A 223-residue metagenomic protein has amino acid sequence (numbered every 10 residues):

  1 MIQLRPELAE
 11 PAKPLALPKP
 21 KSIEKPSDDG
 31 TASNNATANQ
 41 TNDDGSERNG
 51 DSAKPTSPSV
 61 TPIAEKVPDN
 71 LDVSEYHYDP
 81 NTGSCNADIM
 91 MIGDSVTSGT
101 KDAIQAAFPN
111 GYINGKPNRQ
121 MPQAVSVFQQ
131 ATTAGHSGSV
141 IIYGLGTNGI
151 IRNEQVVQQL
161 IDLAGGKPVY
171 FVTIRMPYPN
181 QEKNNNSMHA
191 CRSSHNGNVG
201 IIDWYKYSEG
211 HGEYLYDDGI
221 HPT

Functional and structural regions predicted by a protein language model:
M1-M90, A134: N-terminal secretory targeting modules
D79-V156, M176-K183: Conserved SGNH/GDSL esterase-like catalytic core that processes O-acyl groups on lipids and polysaccharides
M90-I92, Y170, G200-I202: Hydrophobic/aromatic beta-strand patches that form the interior of the parallel beta-sheet core in alpha/beta enzyme
K101, V157-D162, N185-R192: Short amphipathic alpha-helical segments and helix-helix/interface helices
F108-N114, K167-P168, N198-V199: Active-site regions of enzymes building and remodeling cell-envelope glycoconjugates
N114-K116, V172, I202-Y207: Conserved beta-strand termini and adjacent loop/short-helix elements that scaffold enzyme active sites in alpha/beta
L160-N186: Active-site segments of SGNH/GDSL-like serine hydrolases that catalyze O-acetyl group transfer/hydrolysis on lipids
E182-T223: Catalytic His-Asp segment of secreted/periplasmic serine-dependent ester chemistry enzymes
